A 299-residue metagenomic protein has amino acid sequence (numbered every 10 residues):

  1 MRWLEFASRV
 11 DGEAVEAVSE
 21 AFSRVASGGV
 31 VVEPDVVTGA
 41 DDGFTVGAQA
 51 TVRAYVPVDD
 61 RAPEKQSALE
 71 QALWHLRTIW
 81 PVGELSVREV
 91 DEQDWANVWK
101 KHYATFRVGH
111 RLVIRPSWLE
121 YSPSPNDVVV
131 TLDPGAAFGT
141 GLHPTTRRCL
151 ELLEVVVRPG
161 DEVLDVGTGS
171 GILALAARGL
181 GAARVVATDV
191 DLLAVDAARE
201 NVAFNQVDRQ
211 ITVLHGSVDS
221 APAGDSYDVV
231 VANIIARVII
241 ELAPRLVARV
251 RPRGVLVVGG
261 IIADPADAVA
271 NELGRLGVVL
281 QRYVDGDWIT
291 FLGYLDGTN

Functional and structural regions predicted by a protein language model:
A7-P123: N-terminal auxiliary segments of SAM/dcSAM-dependent transferases
F22, L153, L246: Class I S-adenosylmethionine-dependent transferase superfamily signal
A26, V157, V250-P252: A generic alpha-to-beta junction signature in SAM-dependent methyltransferases
A136-P222, S226: Conserved SAM/SAH cofactor-binding pocket of Class I
L193-A197, V238, P265: Conserved short alpha-helix immediately C-terminal to the canonical SAM/SAH-binding motif I of Rossmann-like
V230-V231: Hydrophobic beta-strand segment of the Class I
A243-V255: A short glycine-rich, Lys/Arg-flanked "PGG" loop and its adjoining helix->strand segment in the class I
I261-N299: Active-site capping/gating segments
